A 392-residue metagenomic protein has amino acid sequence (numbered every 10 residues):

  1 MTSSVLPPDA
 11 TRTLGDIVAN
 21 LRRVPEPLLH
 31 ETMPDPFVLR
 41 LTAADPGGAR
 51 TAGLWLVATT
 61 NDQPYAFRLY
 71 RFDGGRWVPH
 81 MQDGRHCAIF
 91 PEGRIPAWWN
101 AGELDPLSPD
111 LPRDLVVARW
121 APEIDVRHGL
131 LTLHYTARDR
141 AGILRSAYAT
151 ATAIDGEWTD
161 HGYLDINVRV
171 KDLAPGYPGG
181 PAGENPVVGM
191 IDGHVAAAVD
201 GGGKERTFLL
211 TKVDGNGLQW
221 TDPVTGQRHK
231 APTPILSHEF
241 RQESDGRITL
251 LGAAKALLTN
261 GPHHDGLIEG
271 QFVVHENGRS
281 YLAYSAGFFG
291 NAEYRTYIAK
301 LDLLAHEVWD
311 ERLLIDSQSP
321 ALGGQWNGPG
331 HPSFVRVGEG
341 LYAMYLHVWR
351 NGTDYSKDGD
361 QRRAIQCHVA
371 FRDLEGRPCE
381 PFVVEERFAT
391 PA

Functional and structural regions predicted by a protein language model:
M1-A392: Carbohydrate-active catalytic/glycan-binding domains of CAZyme proteins, especially the secreted or lumenal ectodomains
